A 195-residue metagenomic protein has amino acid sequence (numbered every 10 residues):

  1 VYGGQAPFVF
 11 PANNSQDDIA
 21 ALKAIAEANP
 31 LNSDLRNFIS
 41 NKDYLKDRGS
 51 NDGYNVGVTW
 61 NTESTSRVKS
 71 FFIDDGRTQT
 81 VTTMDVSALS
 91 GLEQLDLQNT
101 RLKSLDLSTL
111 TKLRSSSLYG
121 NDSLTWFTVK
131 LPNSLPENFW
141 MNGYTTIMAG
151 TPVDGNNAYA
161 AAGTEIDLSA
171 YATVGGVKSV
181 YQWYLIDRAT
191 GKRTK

Functional and structural regions predicted by a protein language model:
V1-S90, Q94, V129-K195: N-terminal capping/linker segments that flank leucine-rich repeat
R77-T82, T100-S104, D122-T125: Canonical position 11/12 of the leucine-rich repeat
M84-D85, L105-T109, F127-T128: The leucine-rich repeat
G91-E93, R101-S104, T109-K112: Tandem repeat domain/solenoid detector
T111, D122, N133: Flexible, active-site-proximal loop/turn residues at the rims of small-molecule/cofactor binding pockets and catalytic
S115: An anion/pyrophosphate-binding glycine-rich loop and adjacent beta-alpha core in soluble alpha-beta enzymes
